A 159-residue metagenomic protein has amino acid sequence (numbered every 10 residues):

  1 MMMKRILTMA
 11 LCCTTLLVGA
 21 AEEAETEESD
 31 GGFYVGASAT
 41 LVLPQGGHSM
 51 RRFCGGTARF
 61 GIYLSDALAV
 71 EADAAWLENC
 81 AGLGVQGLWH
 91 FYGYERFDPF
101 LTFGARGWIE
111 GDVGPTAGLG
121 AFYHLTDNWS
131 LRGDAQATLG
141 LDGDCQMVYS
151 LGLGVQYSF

Functional and structural regions predicted by a protein language model:
M1-G31: Cleavable N-terminal export/targeting peptides
A20-L64, L68-V70, A74-W76, A105 (+1 more regions): Short glycine/proline- and aromatic-enriched beta-strand/turn motifs that initiate or cap beta-hairpins
E27-S29, H48-R52, W76-N79, G93 (+2 more regions): Replace "Gram-negative outer membrane beta-barrel proteins" with "bacterial and organellar outer membrane beta-barrel
R59-R132, Y157: Gram-negative (and chloroplast) outer-membrane scaffold detector with strong preference for beta-barrel transmembrane
Y123, L139-L141: Membrane-helix boundary connector in multi-pass membrane proteins
N128-S130, Q146-S150: Short edge beta-strand segments in beta-sheet-rich domains
D134-Q136: C-terminal binding/interaction regions
S150-G152, F159: Solenoidal tandem-repeat scaffolds enriched in leucines and small polar residues
